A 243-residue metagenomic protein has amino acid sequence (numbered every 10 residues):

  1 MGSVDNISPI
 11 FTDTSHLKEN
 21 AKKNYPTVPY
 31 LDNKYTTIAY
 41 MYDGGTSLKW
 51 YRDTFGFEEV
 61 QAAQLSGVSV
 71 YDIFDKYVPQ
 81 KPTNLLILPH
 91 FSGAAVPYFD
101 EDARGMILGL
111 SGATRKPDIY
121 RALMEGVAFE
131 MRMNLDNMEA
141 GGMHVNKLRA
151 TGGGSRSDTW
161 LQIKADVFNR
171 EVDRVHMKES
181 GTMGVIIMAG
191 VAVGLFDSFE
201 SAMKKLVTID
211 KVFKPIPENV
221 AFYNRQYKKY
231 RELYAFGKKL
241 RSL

Functional and structural regions predicted by a protein language model:
M1-T151, R156-L243: Active-site core segments that coordinate phosphate-bearing ligands/cofactors across diverse enzyme families
